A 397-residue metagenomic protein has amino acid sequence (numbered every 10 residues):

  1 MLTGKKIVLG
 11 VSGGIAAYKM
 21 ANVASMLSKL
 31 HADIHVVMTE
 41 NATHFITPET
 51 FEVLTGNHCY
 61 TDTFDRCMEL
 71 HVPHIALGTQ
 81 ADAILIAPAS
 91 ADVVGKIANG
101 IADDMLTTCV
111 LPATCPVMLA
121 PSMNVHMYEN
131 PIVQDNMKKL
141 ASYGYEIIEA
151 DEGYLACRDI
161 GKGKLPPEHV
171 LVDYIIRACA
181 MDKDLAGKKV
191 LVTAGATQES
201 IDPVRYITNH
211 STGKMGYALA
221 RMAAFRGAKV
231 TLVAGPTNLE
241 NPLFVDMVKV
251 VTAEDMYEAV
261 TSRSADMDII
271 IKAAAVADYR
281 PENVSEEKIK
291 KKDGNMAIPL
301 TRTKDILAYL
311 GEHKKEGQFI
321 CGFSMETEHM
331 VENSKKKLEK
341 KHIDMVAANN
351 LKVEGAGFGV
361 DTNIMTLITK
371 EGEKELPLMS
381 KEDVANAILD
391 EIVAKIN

Functional and structural regions predicted by a protein language model:
M1-M118, N124-G213, Y217-N397: A cross-family phosphate/adenosyl-ligand binding-site feature
